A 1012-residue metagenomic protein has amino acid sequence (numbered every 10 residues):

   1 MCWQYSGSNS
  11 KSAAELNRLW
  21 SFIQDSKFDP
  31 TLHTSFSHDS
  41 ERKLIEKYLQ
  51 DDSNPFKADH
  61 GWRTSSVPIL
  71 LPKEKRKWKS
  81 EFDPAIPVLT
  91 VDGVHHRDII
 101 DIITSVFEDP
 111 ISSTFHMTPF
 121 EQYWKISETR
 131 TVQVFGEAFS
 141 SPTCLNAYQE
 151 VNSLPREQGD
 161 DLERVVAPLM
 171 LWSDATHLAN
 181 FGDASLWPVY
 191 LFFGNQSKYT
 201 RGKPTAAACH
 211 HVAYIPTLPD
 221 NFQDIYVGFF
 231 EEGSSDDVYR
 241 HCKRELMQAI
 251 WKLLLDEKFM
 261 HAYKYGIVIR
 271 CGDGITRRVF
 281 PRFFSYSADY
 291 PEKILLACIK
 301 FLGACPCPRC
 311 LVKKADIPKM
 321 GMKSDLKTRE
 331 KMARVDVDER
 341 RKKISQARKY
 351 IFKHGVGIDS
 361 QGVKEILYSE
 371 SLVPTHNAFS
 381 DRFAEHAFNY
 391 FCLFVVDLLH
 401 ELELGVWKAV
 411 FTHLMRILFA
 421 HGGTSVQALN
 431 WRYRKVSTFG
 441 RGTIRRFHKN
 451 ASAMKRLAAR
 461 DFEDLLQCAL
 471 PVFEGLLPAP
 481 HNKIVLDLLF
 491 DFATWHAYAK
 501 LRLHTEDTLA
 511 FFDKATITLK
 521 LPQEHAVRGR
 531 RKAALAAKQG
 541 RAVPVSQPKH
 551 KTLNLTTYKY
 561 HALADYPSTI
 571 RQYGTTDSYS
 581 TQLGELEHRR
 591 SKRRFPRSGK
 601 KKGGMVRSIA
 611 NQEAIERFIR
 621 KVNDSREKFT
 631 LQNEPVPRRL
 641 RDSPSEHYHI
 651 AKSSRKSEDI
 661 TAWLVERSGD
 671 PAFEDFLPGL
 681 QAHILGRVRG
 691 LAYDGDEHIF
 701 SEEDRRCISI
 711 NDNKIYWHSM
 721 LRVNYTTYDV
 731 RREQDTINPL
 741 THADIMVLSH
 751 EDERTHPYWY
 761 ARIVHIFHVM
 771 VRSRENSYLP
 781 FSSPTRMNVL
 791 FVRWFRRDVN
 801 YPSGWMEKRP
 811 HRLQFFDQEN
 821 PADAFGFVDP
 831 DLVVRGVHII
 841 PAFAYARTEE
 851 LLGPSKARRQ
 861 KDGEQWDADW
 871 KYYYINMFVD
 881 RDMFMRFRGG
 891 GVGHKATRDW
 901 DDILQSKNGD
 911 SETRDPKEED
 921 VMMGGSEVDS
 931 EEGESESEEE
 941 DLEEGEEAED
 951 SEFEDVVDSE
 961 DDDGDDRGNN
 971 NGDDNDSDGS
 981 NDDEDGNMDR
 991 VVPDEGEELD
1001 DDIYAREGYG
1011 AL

Functional and structural regions predicted by a protein language model:
M1-T64: N-terminal regions that are enriched for targeting/export leaders and immediately downstream pro/stem segments
Y5, S10, N17, S21-F28 (+6 more regions): Subunit-assembly interface segments of extracellular/virion macromolecular structures
L32-D39, Y263-P281, N482-F490: Short, glycine/acidic-rich hinge or "gate" loops at secondary-structure transitions that mediate conformational
K43-G159, D397, L404-L1012: Terminal interaction-prone segments of large eukaryotic proteins
I103-V106, P110-L171, P219-W251, L255-P471 (+1 more regions): Charged (Asp/Glu and Lys/Arg) segments that form or flank catalytic channels of large polymer- and nucleotide-handling
V165-L171, S185-V189, A208-H211, G303-P306 (+4 more regions): Core residues of folded domains in eukaryotic genome-function proteins
A175-Q223, I766: Acidic, metal-ligating active-site segments
G182-L186, G202-A206, K319-K323, R593-F595 (+2 more regions): Short coil/turn segments at secondary-structure boundaries
